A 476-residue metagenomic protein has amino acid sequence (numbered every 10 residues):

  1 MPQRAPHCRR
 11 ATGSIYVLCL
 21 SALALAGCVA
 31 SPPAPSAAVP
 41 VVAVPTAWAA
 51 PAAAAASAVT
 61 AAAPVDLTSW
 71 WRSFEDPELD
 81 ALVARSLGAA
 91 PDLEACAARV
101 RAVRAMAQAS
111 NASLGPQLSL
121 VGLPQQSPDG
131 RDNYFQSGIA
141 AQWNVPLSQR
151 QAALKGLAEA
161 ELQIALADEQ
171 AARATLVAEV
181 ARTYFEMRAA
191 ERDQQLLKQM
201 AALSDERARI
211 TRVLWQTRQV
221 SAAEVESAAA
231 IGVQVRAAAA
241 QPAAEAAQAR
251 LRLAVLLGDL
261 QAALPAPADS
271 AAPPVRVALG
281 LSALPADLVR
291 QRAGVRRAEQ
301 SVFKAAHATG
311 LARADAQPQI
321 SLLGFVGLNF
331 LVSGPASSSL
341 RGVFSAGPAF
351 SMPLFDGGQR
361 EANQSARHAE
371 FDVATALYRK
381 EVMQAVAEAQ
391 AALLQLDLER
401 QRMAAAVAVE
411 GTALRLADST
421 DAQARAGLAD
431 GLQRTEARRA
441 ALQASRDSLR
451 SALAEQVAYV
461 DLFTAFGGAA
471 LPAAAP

Functional and structural regions predicted by a protein language model:
P2-R4, T12-G88, A243-R290, V332 (+1 more regions): Terminal intrinsically disordered/low-complexity segments used for targeting and assembly
L79-A81, L123, Y134-Q136, R182 (+3 more regions): Transmembrane beta-barrel architecture of outer-membrane proteins
V83, G138-A140, Y184, P285 (+2 more regions): Membrane-embedded beta-strand positions in outer-membrane beta-barrel channels/transporters
N111, A140-N144, R236, G310-R313 (+1 more regions): Transmembrane beta-barrel domains of outer membrane proteins
L114-Y134, Q142-R173, E186, E191-D193 (+4 more regions): Small/polar (Gly/Ser/Thr/Ala-rich) solvent-exposed segments that form structured loops/beta-strands/short helices used
Q151, A160, A167-L284, Q395 (+4 more regions): Periplasmic alpha-helical coiled-coil/stalk elements that build and connect Gram-negative outer-membrane
W215-Q219, A424-L428, A465-A469: A short glycine-centered flexible hinge/capping loop motif at secondary-structure junctions
